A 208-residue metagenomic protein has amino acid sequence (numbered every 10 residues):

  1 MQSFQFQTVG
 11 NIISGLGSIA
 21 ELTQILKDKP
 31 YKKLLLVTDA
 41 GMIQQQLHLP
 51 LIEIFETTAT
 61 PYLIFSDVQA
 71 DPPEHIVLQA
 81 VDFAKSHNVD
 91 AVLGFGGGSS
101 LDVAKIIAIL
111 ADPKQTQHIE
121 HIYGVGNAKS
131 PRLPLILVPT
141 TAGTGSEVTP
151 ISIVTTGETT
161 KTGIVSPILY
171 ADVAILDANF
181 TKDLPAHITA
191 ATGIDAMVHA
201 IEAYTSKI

Functional and structural regions predicted by a protein language model:
M1-A91: ATP/NTP phosphate-donor binding region
L26, F55, A59, A84 (+2 more regions): Structural signal for hydrophobic packing residues in well-ordered secondary-structure cores of soluble enzyme domains
G41-Q44, S99-S100, T144: Gly/Ser/Thr-rich loops at beta-strand to alpha-helix junctions that form or flank small-molecule/cofactor-binding
Q46-H48, V103-K105, E147-V148: Short glycine-/acidic-enriched loop or helix-start segments at secondary-structure transitions that form or flank
A84-Y123, R132-T140: A short, small-residue-rich loop immediately preceding and capping a beta-strand
P113-I208: A glycine/threonine-rich phosphate-anchoring loop and its flanking beta-alpha core in nucleotide/phosphate-binding
